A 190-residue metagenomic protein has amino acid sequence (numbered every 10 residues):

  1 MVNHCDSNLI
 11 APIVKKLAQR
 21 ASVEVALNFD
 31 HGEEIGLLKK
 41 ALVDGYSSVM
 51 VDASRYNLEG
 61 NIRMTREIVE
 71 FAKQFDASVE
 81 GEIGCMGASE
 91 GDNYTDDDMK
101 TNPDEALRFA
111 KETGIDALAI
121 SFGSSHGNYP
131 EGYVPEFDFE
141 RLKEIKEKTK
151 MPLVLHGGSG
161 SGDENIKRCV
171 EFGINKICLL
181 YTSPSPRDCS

Functional and structural regions predicted by a protein language model:
M1-L37: Active-site cofactor/substrate anionic-group-binding motifs, chiefly glycine- and Lys/Arg-rich phosphate-binding loops
M1-V2, S54-Y56, L180: Short, acidic/turn-prone active-site loops that include or flank metal/cofactor- and phosphate-binding residues
K16-R20, E34-V51, R55, R66 (+3 more regions): Alpha/beta enzyme core
Q19-E24, E147-P152, E171-G173: Short, surface-exposed connector motifs at secondary-structure boundaries
V25-F29, V49-V51, V79-G81, L118-I120 (+2 more regions): Hydrophobic faces of well-ordered beta-strands that scaffold small-molecule active sites in alpha/beta enzyme cores
G36-K40, G160-F172: Catalytic cores of alpha/beta
A117-K167: Catalytic alpha/beta core domains of metabolic enzymes, predominantly
Y181-S190: Single conserved hydrophobic/aromatic residue that forms the stacking wall/gate of nucleotide- or nucleobase-binding
